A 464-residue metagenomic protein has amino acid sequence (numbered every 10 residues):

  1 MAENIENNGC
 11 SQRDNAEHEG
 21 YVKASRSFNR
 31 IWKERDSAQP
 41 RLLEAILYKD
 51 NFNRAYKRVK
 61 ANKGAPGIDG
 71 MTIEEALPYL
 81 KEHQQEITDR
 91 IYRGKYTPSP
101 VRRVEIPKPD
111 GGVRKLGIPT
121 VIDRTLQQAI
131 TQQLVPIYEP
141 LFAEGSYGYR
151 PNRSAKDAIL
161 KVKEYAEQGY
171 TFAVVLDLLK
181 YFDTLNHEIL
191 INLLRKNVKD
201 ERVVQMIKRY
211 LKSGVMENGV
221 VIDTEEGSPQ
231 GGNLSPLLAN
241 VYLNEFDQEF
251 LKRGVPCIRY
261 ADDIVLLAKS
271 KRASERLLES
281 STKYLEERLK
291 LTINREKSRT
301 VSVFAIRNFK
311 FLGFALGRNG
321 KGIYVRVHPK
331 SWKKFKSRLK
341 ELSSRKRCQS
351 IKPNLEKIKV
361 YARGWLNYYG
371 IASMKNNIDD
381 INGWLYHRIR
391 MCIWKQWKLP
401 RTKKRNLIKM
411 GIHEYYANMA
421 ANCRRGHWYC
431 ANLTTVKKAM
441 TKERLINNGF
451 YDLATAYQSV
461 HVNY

Functional and structural regions predicted by a protein language model:
M1-K81: Non-catalytic, polymerase-adjacent accessory regions of viral genome-replication enzymes
L47-F52, P100-R102, P109, Q349-Y369: Core structural elements
P66, G70-D110: Phosphate/adenylate-binding "loop-and-lid" substructures adjacent to NTP/NAD/dNTP-binding pockets in NTP-dependent
R90-E105, P109, L141-V303, N308: Conserved polymerase palm-domain catalytic core
K212, R288-E356, Y361-R363: A conserved non-catalytic segment of reverse transcriptases and RNA-directed RNA polymerases corresponding to the late
D223-E226, Y324, K340-P353, W365-N377 (+2 more regions): Short, solvent-exposed helix-loop connector elements
K297-I306, I358-Y361, I378-Y386, R401-G411: A glycine-rich phosphate-binding loop feature that marks nucleotide/adenosyl-phosphate handling sites
R388, W397-Y464: Extended C-terminal regions of large enzymes
